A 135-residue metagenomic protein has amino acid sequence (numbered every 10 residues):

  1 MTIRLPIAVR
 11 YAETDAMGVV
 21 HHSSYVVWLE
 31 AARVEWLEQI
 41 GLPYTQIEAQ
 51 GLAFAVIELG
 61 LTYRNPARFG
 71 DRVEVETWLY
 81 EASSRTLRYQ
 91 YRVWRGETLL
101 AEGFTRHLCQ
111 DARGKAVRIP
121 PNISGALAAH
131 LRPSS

Functional and structural regions predicted by a protein language model:
M1-E38: Catalytic strand-loop segment that frames the active site of acyl-thioester-processing enzymes
M1-L5, E38, R68-R72, L79-S135: HotDog/MaoC-like acyl-thioester-processing domains
P6-R10, T62, L108: Generic structural detector for well-ordered beta-strands
Y11, Y63-N65, E81: A residue-level detector for short acidic-glycine micro-motifs
Q39-T45: Short, surface-exposed acidic-centric catalytic microdomains
I47-F54: Short, basic/aromatic beta-hairpin or loop at an interaction surface
I57-Y63, V75-E76, Q90: Short structured motifs
